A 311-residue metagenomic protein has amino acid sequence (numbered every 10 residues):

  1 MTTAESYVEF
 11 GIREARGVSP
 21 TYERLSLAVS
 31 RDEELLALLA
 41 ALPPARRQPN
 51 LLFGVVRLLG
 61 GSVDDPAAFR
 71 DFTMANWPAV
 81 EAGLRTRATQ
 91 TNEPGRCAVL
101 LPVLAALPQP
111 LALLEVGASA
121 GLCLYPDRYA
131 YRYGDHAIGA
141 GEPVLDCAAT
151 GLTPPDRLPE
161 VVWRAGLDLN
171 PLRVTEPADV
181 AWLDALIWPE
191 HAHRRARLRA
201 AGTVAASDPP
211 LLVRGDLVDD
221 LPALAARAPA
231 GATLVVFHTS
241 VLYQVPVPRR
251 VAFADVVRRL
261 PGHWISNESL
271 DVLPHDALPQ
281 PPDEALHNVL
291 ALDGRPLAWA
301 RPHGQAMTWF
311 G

Functional and structural regions predicted by a protein language model:
M1-A41: Non-catalytic accessory regions outside enzyme or core folds
R24-A28, D32-P110, L122-A130: Class I SAM-dependent methyltransferase Rossmann-like catalytic core, especially the SAM/SAH-binding loop
L42, G61-S62, T91, P108-R214 (+2 more regions): Class I S-adenosyl-L-methionine-dependent methyltransferase module
G215, F237-T239, N267: Generic beta-strand/beta-sheet core signal
D220-P229: Short amphipathic alpha-helix with an adjacent loop that forms part of the alpha/beta core around
A232-V247: A short SAM/SAH-binding and catalytic strip from SAM-dependent methyltransferases
Y243-G294: C-terminal substrate-binding/active-site "lid" region of AdoMet-derived donor-dependent transferases
A285-G311: Structural signal for terminal/edge beta-strands and the immediately following C-terminal loop/tail that closes
